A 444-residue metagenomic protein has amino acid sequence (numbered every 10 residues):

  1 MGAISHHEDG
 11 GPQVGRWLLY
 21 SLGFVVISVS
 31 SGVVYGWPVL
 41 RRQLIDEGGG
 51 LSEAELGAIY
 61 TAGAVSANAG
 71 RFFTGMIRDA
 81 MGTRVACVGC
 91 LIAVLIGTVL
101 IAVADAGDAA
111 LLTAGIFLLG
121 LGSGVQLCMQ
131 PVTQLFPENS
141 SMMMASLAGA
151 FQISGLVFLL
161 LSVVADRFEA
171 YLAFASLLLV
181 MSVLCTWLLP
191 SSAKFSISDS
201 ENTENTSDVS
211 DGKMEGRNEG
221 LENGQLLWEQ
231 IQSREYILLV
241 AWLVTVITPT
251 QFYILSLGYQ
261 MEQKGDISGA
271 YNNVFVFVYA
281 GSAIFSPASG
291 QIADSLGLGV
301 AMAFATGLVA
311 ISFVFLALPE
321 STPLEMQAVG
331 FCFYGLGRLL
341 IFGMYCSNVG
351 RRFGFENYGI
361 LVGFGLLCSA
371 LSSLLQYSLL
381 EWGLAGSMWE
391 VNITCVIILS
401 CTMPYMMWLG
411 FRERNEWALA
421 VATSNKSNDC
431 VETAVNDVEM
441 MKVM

Functional and structural regions predicted by a protein language model:
M1-G32, G220-I237: Cytosolic juxtamembrane N-terminal segment immediately preceding the first transmembrane helix of multi-pass
W37-L44, W228-S286, Y377: Extracytoplasmic gate region of multi-pass secondary transporters
L44, S123-P137, M143-M144, M261 (+1 more regions): Intracellular juxtamembrane helix-capping segments at the cytosolic ends of symmetry-related transmembrane helices
G70-T83, I284-G297, L384: Helix-to-loop junctions at the C-terminal end of transmembrane segments in multipass secondary transporters
I92-A106, L308-S321: C-terminal ends and interior cores of transmembrane alpha-helices in multi-pass membrane transporters/permeases
A109-V125, M326-L340: Hydrophobic core of transmembrane alpha-helices in multi-pass small-molecule transporters, especially MFS/SLC-type
V125, P137-A165, L178, V362-Y377: Glycine-rich segments within core transmembrane alpha-helices of 12-TM secondary carriers
A270, A288, A293-N348: C-terminal transmembrane helical hairpin of 12-TM major facilitator-type secondary transporters
